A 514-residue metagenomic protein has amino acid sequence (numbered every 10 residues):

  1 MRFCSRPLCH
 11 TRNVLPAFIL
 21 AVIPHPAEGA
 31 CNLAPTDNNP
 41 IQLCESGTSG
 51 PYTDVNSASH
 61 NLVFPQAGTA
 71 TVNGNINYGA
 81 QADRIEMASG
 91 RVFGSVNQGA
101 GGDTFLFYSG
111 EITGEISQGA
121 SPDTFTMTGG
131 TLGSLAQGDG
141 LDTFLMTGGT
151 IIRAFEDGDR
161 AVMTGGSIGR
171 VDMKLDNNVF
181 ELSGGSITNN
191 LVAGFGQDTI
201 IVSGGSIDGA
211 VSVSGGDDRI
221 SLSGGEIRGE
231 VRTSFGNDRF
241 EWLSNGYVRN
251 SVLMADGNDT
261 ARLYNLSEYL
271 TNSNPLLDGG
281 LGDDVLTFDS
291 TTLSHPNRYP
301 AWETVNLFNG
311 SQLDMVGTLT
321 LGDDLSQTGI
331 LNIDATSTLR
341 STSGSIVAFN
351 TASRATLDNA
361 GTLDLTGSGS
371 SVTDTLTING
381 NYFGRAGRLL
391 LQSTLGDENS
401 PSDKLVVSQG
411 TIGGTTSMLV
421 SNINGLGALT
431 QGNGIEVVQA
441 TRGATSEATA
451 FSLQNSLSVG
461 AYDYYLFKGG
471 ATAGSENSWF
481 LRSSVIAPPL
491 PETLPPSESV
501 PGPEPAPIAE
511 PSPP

Functional and structural regions predicted by a protein language model:
R2-E28: Gram-negative bacterial Sec-dependent N-terminal signal peptides
E28-G79, Q312-D323: N-terminal segments that cap or nucleate solenoid repeat domains
P35, S49, V72, I112 (+9 more regions): Extracellular beta-solenoid/beta-roll
Q42-C44, L62-V63, I76, I85 (+21 more regions): Hydrophobic "rung" positions of tandem beta-strand repeat architectures that form parallel beta-solenoids
S57-S59, A67, A80-A82, S89-R91 (+19 more regions): Extracellular, beta-strand-rich repeat scaffolds characterized by small/acidic residue-biased motifs
R84, T104, D139, G158 (+4 more regions): Short aromatic-glycine motifs in intrinsically disordered, low-complexity regions
P496-P514: Outer membrane beta-barrel translocator domains of Type V secretion systems
